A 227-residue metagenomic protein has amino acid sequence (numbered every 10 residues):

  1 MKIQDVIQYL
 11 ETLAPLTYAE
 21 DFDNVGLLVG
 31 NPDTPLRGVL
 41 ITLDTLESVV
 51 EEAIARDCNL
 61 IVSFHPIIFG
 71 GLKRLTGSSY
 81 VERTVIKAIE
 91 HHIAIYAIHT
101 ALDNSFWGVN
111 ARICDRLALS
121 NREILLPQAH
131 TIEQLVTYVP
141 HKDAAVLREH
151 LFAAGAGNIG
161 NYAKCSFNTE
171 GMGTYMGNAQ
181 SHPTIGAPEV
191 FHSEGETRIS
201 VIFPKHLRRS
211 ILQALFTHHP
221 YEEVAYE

Functional and structural regions predicted by a protein language model:
M1-E227: Hydrophobic structural segments
